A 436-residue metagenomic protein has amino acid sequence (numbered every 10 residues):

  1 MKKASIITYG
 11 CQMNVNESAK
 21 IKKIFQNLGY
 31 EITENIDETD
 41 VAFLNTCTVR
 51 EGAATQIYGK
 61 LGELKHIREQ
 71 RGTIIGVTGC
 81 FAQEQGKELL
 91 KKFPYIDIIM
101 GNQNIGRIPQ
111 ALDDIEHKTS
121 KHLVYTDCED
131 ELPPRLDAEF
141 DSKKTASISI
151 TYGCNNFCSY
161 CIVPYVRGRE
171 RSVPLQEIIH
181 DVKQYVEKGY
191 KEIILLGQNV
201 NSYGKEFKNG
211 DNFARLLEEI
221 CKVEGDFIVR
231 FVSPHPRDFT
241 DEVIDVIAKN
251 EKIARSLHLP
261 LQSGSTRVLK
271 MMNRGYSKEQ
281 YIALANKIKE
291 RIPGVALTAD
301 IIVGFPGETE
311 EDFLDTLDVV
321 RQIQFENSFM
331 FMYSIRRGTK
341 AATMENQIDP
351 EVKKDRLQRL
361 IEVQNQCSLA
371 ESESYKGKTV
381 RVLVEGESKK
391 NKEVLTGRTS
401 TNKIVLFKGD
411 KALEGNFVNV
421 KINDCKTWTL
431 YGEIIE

Functional and structural regions predicted by a protein language model:
M1-Y203, E242, L257, E279-E290 (+5 more regions): Proteins enriched for Cys/Gly/acidic motifs involved in redox and nucleic-acid/cofactor modification
S5, T343-E436: Terminal RNA-binding accessory module
I7, L196-Q198, V232-P234, P260-Q262 (+6 more regions): Generic beta-strand/beta-sheet core signal
C11, G204-C221, G225, M272-G275 (+1 more regions): Radical SAM enzyme [4Fe-4S]-AdoMet core and its adjacent flexible, acidic and glycine-rich loops/tails across
I75-G79, E84, L89, E187-E310 (+1 more regions): Conserved SAM/AdoMet-binding glycine-rich loop
G106, N156, N201, T266-R267 (+2 more regions): Glycine-centered loop/turn positions within well-structured domains that cap or flank conserved ligand/cofactor-binding
D141-K144, C154-N156, I253, S263 (+5 more regions): Short flexible coil/turn linkers enriched for glycine and charged/polar residues that connect secondary-structure
C158, I178, L195, F231 (+7 more regions): Conserved, mostly hydrophobic/aromatic
